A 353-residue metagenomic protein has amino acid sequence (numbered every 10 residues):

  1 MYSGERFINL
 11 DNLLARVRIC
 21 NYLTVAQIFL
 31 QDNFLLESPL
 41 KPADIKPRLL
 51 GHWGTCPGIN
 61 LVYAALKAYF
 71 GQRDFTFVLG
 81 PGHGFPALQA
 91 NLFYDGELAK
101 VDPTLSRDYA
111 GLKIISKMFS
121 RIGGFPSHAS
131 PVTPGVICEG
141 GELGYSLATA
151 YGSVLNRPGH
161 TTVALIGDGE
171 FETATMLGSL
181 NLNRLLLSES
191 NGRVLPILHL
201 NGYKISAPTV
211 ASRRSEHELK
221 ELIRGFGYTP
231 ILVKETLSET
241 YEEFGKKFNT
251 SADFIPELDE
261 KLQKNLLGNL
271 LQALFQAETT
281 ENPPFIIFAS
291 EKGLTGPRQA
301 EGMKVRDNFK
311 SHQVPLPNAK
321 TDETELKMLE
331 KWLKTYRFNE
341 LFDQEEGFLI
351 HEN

Functional and structural regions predicted by a protein language model:
Y2-H52: Cofactor-/ligand-binding subdomain signature composed of acidic, glycine-rich, tryptophan-containing flexible loops
L10, Y22, I59, F85 (+4 more regions): Alpha-helix initiation and N-capping motif
L14, Q89, K220: Short glycine-/small-residue-rich flexible loop motifs, especially phosphate/cofactor-binding loops
I19-F29, F34, E97, T279 (+2 more regions): Intrinsically disordered or highly flexible coil/loop and linker segments, enriched in small and charged/polar residues
I28, G80-G82, N91, H199 (+1 more regions): Structured loops at beta-to-helix junctions and adjacent beta-edge loops in soluble globular domains
D32-S188: Cofactor-binding active-site loop characterized by glycine-rich and histidine/acidic residues
V132-L349: Glycine-rich ThDP/TPP pyrophosphate-binding loop and its adjacent helix/strand module within ThDP-dependent enzymes
H351-N353: Terminal targeting/assembly segments
